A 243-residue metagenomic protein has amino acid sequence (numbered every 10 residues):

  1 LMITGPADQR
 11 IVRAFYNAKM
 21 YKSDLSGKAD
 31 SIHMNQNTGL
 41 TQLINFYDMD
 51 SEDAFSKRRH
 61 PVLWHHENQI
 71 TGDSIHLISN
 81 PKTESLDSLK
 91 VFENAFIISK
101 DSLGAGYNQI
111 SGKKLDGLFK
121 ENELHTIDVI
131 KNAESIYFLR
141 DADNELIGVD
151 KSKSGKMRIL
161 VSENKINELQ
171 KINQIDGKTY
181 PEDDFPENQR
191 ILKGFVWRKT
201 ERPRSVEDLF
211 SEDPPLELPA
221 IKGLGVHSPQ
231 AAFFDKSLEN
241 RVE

Functional and structural regions predicted by a protein language model:
L1-E243: Structural signature for solvent-exposed beta-strand/loop edge elements and short helix-capping sites, enriched
